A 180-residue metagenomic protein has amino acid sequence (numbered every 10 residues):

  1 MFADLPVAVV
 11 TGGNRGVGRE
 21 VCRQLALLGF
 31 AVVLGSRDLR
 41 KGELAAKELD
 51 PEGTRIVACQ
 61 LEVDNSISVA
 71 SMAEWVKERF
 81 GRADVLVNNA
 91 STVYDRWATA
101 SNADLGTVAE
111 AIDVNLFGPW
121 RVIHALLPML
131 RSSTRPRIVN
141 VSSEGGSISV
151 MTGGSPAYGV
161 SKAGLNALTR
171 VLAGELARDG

Functional and structural regions predicted by a protein language model:
F2-V33: Canonical Rossmann dinucleotide-binding motif of NAD(H)/NADP(H)-dependent dehydrogenases/reductases, specifically
V9, D84-V87, V139: N-terminal Rossmann-like NAD(P) cofactor-binding module of classical short-chain dehydrogenase/reductase
L28-L44: Conserved glycine-rich Rossmann-like NAD(P)H-binding loop of the short-chain dehydrogenase/reductase
P51-I67: Rossmann-fold cofactor-recognition segment
G53-R55, W75-N88, Y94-R96: A glycine-rich helix->loop->beta "capping" turn within Rossmann-like NAD(P)(H)-dependent oxidoreductase domains
D64-R79: Conserved Rossmann-fold cofactor-binding substructure of NAD(P)-dependent oxidoreductases
T92-I112, W120, R131-R178: Catalytic loop of short-chain dehydrogenase/reductase
